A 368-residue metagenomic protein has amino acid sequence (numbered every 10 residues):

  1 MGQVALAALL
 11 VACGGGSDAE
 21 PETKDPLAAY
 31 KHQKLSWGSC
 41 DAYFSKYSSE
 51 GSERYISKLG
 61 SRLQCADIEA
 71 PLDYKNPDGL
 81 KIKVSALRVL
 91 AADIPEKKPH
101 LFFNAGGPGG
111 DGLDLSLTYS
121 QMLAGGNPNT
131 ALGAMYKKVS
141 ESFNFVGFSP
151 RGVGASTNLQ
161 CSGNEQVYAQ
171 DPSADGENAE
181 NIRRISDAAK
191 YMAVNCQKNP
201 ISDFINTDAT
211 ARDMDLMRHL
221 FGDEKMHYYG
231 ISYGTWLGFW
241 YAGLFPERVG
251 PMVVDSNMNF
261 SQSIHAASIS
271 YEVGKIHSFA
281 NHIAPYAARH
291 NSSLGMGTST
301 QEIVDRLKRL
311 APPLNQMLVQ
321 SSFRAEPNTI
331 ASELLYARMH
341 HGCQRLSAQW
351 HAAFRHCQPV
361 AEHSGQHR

Functional and structural regions predicted by a protein language model:
M1-G2: Bacterial N-terminal signal peptides that target proteins for export
L9-A12: C-terminal motif of bacterial Sec signal peptides marking the signal peptidase cleavage site
G14-D18: Bacterial signal peptide processing site
T23-I330, R368: Gly/Pro-rich cap/lid or specificity-loop segments adjacent to the active site
I330-A348: Short, hydrophobic/amphipathic alpha-helical patches that form generic packing surfaces within helical domains
C343, A352-R355: Mature extracellular/secreted ectodomains of secretory-pathway proteins
F354-R368: Small-residue-rich helix-loop
